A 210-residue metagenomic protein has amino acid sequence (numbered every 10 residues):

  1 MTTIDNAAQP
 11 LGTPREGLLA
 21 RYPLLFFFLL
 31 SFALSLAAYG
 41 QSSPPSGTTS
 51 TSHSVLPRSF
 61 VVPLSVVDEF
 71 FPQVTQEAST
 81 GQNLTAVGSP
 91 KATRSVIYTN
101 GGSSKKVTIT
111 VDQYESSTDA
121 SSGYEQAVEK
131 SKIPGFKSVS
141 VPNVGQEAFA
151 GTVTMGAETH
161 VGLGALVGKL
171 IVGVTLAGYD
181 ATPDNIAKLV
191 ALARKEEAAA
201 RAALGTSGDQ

Functional and structural regions predicted by a protein language model:
M1-A20: N-terminal secretory signal peptides that target proteins for export/translocation
P23-S35: Bacterial N-terminal signal peptides
Y39-G102, G135-P142, Y179-Q210: N-terminal "mature-domain start" segment
A92-S122: A short acidic-to-branched-hydrophobic micro-motif
Q113-E115, L176-G178, A193: A mature extracytoplasmic/lumenal domain signature
Q113-V141: Conserved polar/disulfide-associated segments of primarily extracytoplasmic proteins
G135-V161: Signature of long, low-cysteine stretches enriched in small and polar/charged residues
E158-A181: Short, well-structured beta-strand
